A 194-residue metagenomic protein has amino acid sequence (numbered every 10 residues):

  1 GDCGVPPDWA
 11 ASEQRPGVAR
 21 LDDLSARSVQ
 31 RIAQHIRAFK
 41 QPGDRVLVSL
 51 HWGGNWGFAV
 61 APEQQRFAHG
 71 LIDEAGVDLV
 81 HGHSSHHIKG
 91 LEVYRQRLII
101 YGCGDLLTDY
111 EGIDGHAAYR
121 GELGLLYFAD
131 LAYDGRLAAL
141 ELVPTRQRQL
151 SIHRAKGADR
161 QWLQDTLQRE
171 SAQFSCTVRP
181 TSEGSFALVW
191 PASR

Functional and structural regions predicted by a protein language model:
G1-R194: Acidic, metal/ion-coordinating pockets
